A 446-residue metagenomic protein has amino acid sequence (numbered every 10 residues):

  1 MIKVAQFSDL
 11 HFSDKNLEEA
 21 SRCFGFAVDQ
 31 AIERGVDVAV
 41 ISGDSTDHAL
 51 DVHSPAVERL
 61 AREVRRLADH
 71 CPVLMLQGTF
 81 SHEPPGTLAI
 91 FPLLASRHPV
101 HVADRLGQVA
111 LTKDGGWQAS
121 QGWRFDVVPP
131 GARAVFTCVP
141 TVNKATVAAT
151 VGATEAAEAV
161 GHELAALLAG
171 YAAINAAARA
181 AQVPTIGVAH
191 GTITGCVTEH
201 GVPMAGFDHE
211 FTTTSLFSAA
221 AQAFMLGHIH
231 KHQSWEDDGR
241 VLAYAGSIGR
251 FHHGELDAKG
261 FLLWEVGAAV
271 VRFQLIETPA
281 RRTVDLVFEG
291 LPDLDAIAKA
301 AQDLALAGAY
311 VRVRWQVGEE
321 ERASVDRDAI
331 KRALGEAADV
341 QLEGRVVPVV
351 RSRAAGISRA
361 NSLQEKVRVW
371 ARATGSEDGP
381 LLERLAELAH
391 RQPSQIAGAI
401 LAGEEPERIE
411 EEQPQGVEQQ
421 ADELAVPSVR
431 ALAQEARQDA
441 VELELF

Functional and structural regions predicted by a protein language model:
M1-A5: Extreme N-terminal starter segment of soluble prokaryotic enzymes
D9, F24, A39, D44 (+8 more regions): Divalent metal-coordination and catalytic microenvironments
S13-D14, D47-L50, L76-L88, V109-T112 (+4 more regions): Active-site environment of divalent metal-dependent phosphoester hydrolases
N16-D114, T213, F217-A221: Core catalytic region of metal-dependent phosphoesterases/phosphodiesterases, especially metallo-beta-lactamase-like
G86, I90-H209: Conserved catalytic scaffold of divalent metal-dependent phosphoesterases
A95-H101, I193-G195, E199-G267: Conserved beta-sheet core of the metallophosphoesterase superfamily
Q108-A132, V139, R240-A307, R312-R314: Binuclear metal-dependent phosphoesterase catalytic core
V266-F446: Accessory, non-catalytic peripheral segments of nucleic-acid enzymes
